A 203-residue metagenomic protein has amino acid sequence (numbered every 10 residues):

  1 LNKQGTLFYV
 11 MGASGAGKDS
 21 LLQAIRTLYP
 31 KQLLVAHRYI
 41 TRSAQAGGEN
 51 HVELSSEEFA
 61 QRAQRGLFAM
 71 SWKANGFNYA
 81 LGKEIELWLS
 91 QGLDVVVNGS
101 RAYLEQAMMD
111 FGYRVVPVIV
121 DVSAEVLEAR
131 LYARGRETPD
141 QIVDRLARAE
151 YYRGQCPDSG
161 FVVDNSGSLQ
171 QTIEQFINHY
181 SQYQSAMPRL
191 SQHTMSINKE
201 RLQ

Functional and structural regions predicted by a protein language model:
L7-Y9: Short hydrophobic/aromatic beta-strand immediately N-terminal to the Walker A/P-loop
M11-A13: P-loop (Walker A) phosphate-binding loop of NTP-binding proteins
A16: ATP-binding Walker
D19: Walker A/P-loop
T27-V35: Post-Walker A helix-loop "phosphate-sensing" segment adjacent to the P-loop in P-loop NTPases
Y39-V95, G99-R101: ATP-dependent small-molecule kinase phosphotransfer cores that center on conserved nucleotide phosphate-binding segments
V95-S100, D110-R134: Conserved phosphate-donor/acceptor-positioning beta-strand/loop module used by diverse small-molecule
A133-E137, G154-Q203: NTP-dependent small-molecule kinase module
